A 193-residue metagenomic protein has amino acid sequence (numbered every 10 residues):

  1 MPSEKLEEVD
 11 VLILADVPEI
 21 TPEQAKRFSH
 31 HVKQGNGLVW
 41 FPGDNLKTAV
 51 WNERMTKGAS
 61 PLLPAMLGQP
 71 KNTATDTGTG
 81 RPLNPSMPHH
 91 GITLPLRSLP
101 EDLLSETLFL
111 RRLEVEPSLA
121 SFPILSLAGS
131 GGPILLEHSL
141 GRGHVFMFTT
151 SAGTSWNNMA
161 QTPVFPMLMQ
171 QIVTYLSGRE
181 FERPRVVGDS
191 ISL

Functional and structural regions predicted by a protein language model:
M1-I13, P18-L193: A conserved amphipathic helix/loop scaffold that creates a polar/acidic microenvironment used either to coordinate
